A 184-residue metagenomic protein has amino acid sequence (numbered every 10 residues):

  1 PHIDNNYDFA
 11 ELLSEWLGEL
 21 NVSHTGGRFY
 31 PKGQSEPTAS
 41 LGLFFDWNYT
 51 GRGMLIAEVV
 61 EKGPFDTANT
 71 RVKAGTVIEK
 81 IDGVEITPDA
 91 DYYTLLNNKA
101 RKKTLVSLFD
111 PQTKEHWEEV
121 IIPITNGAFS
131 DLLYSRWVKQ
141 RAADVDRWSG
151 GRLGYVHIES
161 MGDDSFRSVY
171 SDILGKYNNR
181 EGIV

Functional and structural regions predicted by a protein language model:
P1, A57-E58, E79, G83-V184: Cleft-lining beta-strand/loop regions that shape enzyme active-site pockets
H2-R52, E115-K139: Extended, small/polar residue-biased N-terminal targeting/export presequences and adjacent propeptide/linker tracts
L20, H24, G63, Y177-R180: Conserved NTP-handling cores and scaffolds of large molecular machines
Q34-P37, W47-T50, R71-K73, K99-A100 (+2 more regions): Extracellular/periplasmic catalytic domains that process cell-envelope and extracellular macromolecules
E36-D89, D163: PDZ/PDZ-like domain segments forming the peptide/carboxylate-binding groove, activating on the N-terminal beta-strands
